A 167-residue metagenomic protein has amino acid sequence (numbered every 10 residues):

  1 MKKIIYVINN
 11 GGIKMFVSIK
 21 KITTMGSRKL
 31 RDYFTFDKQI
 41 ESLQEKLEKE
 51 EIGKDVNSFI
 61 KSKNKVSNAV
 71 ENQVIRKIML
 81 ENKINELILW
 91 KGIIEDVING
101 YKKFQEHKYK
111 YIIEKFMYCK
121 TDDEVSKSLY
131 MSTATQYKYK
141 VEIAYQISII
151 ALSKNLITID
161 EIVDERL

Functional and structural regions predicted by a protein language model:
M1-Y101, N155-L167: N-terminal interaction/assembly modules
V97, C119, Q146, I150: Mid-sequence acidic-hydrophobic segments that form the walls of catalytic/ligand-binding cavities or oligomerization
G100-F104, M131: Short acidic, glycine/proline-enriched loop segments that cap or flank alpha-helices
K103-K120: Short amphipathic alpha helix immediately N-terminal
Y118-T135: Helix-turn-helix DNA-binding module
Q136-K154: DNA major-groove recognition helices of helix-turn-helix
